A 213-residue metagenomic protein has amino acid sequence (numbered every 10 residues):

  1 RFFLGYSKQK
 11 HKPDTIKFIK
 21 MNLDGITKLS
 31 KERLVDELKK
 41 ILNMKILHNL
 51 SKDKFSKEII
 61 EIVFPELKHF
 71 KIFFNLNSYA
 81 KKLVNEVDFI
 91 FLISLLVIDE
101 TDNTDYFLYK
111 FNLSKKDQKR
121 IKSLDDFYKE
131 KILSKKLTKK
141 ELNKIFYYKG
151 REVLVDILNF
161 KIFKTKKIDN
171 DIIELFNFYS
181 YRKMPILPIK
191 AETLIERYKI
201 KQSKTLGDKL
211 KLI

Functional and structural regions predicted by a protein language model:
R1-Y109, I186, K190, K204-I213: Glycine- and charge-enriched loop/helix tracts that form the active or gating conduit in phosphate/cation-handling
F2-G5, F160-I213: Charged substrate- and nucleic-acid-binding regions of tRNA-handling and nucleotidyl-transfer enzymes, centered on
I16, Q118-K122, L142, I173 (+1 more regions): Short functional linear motifs
K40-V63, N143-K167: Structured, non-catalytic alpha/beta "coupling" segments that mediate domain-domain communication and provide generic
F73-K166: Divalent metal-dependent catalytic cores for phosphoryl transfer on phosphate-bearing substrates
